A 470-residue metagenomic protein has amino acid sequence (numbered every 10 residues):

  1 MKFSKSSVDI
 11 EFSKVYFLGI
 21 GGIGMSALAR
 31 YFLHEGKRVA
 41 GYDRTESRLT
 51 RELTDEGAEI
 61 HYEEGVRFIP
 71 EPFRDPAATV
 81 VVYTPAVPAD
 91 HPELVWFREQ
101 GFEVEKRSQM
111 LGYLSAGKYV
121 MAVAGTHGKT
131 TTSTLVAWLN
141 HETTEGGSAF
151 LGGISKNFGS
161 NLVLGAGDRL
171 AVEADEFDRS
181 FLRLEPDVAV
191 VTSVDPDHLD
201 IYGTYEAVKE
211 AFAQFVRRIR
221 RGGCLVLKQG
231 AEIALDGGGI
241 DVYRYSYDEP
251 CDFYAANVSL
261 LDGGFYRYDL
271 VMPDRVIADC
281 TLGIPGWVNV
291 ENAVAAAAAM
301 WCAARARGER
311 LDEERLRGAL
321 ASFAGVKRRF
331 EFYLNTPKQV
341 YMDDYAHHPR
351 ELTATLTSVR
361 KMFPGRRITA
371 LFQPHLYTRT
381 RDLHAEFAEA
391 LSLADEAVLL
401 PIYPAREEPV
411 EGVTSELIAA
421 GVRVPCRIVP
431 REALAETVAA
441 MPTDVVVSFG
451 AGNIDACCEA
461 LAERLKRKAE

Functional and structural regions predicted by a protein language model:
F3, V8-K14, G24, Y31 (+4 more regions): Nucleotide phosphate-binding/pyrophosphate-handling subdomain across enzymes that bind or process nucleotide phosphates
S6-V8, Y31, K37, T54 (+6 more regions): Phosphate-binding loop of NTP-binding sites
V15-I20, F449: Conserved N-terminal Rossmann-fold NAD(P)-binding element of oxidoreductases
R38-E52: NAD(P)-binding Rossmann-fold cofactor-contacting core
Y42-D43, H61-V66, E105-Q109, F150-G153 (+5 more regions): Beta-strand->loop->alpha-helix junctions that form or flank phosphate-binding loops in nucleotide-handling enzymes
E56, G264, F387-D444: C-terminal helical cap/extension that packs against the catalytic core of soluble nucleotide-cofactor enzymes
E63-G65, T79-V95, A451: N-terminal glycine-rich "phosphate-gripper" loop used for MgATP/nucleotide binding and carboxylate activation
V66-A77, L434-M441: Short amphipathic alpha-helix with an adjacent loop that forms part of the alpha/beta core around
